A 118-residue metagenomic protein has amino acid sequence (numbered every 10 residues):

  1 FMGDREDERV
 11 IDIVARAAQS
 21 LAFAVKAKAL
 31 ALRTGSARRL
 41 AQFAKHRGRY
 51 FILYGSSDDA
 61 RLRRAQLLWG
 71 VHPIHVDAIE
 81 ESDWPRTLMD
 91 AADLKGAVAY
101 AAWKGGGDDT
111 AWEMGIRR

Functional and structural regions predicted by a protein language model:
F1-Q19: Long, charged amphipathic helices and adjacent flexible linkers at domain junctions
D4-R5, K26-A27, D77-E81: Glycine-rich phosphate/diphosphate-binding loops and the adjacent beta-loop-alpha structural elements that coordinate
I11-D12, R33, E81-S82: A conditional alpha-helix N-cap/helix-loop micro-motif detector
I13-A27, W84-A99: Phosphate-interacting basic helix/loop segments used at nucleotide- and nucleic-acid interfaces
A17-K45: C-terminal accessory/binding modules appended to enzymatic or scaffolding proteins
A31-L32, L53, Y100: Structural motif
R39-A41, R47-D83: Nucleotide-binding motor/catalytic cores of P-loop/tubulin-like NTPases across gene-expression machines
V98-R118: C-terminal edge-of-domain segments
